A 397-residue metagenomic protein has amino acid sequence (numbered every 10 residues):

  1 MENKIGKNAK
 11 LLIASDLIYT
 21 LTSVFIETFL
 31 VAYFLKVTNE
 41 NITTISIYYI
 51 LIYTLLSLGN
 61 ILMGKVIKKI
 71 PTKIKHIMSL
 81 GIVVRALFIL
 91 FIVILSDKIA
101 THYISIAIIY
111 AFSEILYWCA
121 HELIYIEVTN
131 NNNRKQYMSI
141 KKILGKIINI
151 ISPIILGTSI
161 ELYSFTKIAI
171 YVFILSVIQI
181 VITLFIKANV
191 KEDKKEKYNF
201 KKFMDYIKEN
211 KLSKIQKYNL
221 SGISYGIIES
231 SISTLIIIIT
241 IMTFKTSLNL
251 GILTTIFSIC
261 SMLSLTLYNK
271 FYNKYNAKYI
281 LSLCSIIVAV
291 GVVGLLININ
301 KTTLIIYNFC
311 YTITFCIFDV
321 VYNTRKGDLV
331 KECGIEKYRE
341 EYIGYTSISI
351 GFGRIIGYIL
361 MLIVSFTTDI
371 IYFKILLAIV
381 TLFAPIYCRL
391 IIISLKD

Functional and structural regions predicted by a protein language model:
E2-S57, S213-F257: Helix-loop boundary and gating motifs at the non-cytosolic
K4, I180-N199, R389-D397: Helix-loop junctions on the cytosolic side of multi-pass membrane transporters, especially the intracellular loop
L11, S15-E27, Y49-M63, V84 (+6 more regions): Substrate-agnostic recognition of the 12-TM MFS/MFS-like secondary transporter fold
V31-V37, I151-A169, I238-T243, I355-L377: Transmembrane alpha-helix termini and helix-breaking/packing motifs in multi-pass membrane transporters
L58-F88: Conserved MFS/SLC helix-loop-helix module at the cytosolic interface between two early adjacent transmembrane helices
H76-F91, F173, Y279-G294: Structural signature of the two symmetry-related core transmembrane helices
K167-F185, I371-R389: Symmetry-related core transmembrane helices of the 12-TM Major Facilitator Superfamily/SLC fold
Y279-D319: C-terminal transmembrane helical hairpin of 12-TM major facilitator-type secondary transporters
